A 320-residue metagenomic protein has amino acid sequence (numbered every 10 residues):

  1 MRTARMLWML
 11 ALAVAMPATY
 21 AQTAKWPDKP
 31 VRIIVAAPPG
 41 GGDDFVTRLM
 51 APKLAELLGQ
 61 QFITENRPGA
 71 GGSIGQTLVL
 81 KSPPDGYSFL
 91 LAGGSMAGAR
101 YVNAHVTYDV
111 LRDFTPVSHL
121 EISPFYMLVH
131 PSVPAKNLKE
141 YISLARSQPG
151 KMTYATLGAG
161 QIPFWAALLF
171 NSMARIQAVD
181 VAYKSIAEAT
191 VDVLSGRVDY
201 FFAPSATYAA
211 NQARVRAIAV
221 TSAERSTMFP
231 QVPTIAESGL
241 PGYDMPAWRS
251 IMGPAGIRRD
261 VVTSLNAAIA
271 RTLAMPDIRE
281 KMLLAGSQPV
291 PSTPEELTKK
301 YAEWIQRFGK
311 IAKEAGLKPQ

Functional and structural regions predicted by a protein language model:
M1-D28, Q320: Short, low-complexity disordered leader/linker segments with a strong preference for bacterial N-terminal type II
A21-R112, K151, A159-I162, M173-F202 (+4 more regions): N-terminal (or domain-start) structured segment
D28, A55-G59, A174, T227 (+2 more regions): A short C-terminal helix-loop "cap" of Rossmann-like NAD(P)-dependent dehydrogenase/epimerase domains
D28-P30, M173-I176, R259-Q320: An extracytoplasmic/periplasmic, membrane-proximal ligand-sensing/linker region
N66, L91, P116-H119, T156 (+4 more regions): Structural signal for conserved beta-strand scaffold positions within catalytic alpha/beta enzyme cores
K81-Y87, Y101-E188, I235, W248-K281: Hinge/capping helix and adjacent helix->loop/strand transition within the periplasmic-binding protein
I122, A206-A274, E303-Q306: C-terminal lobe and pocket-closing loops of periplasmic/extracytoplasmic Venus-flytrap solute-binding proteins
